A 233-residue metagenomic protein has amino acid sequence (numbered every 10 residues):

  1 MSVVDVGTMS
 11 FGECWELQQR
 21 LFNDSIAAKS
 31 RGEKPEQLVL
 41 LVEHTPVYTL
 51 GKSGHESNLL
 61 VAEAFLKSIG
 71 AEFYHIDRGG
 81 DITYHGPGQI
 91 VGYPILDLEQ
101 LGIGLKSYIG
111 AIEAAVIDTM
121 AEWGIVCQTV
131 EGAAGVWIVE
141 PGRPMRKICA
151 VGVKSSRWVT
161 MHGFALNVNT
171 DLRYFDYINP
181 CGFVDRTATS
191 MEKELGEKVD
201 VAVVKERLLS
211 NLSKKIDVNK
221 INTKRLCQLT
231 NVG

Functional and structural regions predicted by a protein language model:
M1, V6, Q100, Y108-I148 (+1 more regions): Long, positively charged amphipathic alpha-helical accessory segments at protein N-termini or as interdomain linkers
M1-M145, V199, Q228-G233: N-terminal lobe of the biotin/lipoate ligase/transferase fold
